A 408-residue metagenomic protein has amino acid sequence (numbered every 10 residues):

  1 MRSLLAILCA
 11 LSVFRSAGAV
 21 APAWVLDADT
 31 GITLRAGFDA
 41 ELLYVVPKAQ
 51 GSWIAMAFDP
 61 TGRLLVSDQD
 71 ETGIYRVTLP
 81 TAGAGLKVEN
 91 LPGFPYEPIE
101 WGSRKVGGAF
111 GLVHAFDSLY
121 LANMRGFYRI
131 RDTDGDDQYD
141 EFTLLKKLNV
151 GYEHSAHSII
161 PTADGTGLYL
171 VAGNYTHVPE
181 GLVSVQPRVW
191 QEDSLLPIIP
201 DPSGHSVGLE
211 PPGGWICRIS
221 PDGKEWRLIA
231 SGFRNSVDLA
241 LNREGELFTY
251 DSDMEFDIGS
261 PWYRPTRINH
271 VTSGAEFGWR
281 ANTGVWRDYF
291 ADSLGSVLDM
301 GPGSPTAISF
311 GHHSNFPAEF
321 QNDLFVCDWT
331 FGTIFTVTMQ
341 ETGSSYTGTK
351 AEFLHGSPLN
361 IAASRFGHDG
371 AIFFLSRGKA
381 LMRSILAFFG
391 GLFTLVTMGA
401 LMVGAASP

Functional and structural regions predicted by a protein language model:
M1-S3, A28: Hydrophobic alpha-helical context, especially transmembrane and signal-peptide helices
S3-V13: Sec-dependent N-terminal signal peptides
G18-P408: Beta-propeller domains with acidic blade repeats across secreted/periplasmic ectodomains and cytosolic WD/CNH propellers
